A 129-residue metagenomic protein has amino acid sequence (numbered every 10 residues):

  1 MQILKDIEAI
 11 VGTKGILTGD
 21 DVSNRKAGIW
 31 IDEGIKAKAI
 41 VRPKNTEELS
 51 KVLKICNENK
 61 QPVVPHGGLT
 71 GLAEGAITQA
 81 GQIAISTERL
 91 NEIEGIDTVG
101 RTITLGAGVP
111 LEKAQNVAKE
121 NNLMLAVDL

Functional and structural regions predicted by a protein language model:
M1-I29, E58-Q61, G68: N-terminal accessory segments
I7, I31-V63, T87-L129: N-terminal glycine-rich flavin-associated loop
I16, R25, L72, I93-I96: Short clusters of hydrophobic/aromatic residues that line enzyme substrate/ligand-binding pockets
W30-E33, I77-Q79: Short glycine/serine-rich loop/turn segments
I55, K60-P65, T70-I77: Active-site cofactor/substrate anionic-group-binding motifs, chiefly glycine- and Lys/Arg-rich phosphate-binding loops
E74-Q79, Q115-V117: Short acidic, glycine/serine/threonine-rich loops at helix termini
A80-T87: Short basic, glycine-rich beta-strand/loop surfaces that mediate nucleic-acid
